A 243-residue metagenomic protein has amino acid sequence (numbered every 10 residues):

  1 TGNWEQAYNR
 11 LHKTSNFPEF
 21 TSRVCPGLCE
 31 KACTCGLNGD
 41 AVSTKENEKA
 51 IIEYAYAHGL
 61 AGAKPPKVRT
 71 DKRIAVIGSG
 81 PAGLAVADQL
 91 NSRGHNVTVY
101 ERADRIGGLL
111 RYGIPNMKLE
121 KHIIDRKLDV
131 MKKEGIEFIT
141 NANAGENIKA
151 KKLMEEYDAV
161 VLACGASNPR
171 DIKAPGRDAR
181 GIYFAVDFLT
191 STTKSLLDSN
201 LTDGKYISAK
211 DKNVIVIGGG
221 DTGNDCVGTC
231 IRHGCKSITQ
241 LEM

Functional and structural regions predicted by a protein language model:
T1, N16-T44, G78-A85, V161 (+1 more regions): Cysteine-centered iron-sulfur cluster-binding motifs in ferredoxin-type domains/subunits of redox enzymes
T1-R23, N38-V68, T193: Ferredoxin-type iron-sulfur electron-transfer modules in oxidoreductases and energy-metabolism complexes
H12, N16, E30, T34 (+3 more regions): A broad detector of the eukaryotic-type serine/threonine protein kinase catalytic domain
K49-M243: Residues forming the flavin
